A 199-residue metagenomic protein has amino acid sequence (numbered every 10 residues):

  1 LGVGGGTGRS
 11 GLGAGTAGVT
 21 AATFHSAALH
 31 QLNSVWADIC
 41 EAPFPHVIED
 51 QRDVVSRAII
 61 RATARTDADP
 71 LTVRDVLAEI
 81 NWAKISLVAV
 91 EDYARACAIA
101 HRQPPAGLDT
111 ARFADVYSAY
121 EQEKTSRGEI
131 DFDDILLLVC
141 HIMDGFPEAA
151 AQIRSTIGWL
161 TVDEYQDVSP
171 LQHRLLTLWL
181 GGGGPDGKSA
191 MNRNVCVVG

Functional and structural regions predicted by a protein language model:
L1-E79, D92: Conserved P-loop NTPase-based nucleic-acid remodeling module centered on helicase motor cores
S10, R61-R127, G145, G183: N-terminal accessory segments
T20, V47-V55, I80, P105-G199: Conserved helicase NTPase motor core
T23-H25, K84, G199: A general secondary-structure junction signal
S26, V88-V90, D134: Short hydrophobic/aromatic residue motifs in ordered secondary structure
P43-H46, Y93-A100, S155: Short alpha-helical "patches" and their helix-cap loops
